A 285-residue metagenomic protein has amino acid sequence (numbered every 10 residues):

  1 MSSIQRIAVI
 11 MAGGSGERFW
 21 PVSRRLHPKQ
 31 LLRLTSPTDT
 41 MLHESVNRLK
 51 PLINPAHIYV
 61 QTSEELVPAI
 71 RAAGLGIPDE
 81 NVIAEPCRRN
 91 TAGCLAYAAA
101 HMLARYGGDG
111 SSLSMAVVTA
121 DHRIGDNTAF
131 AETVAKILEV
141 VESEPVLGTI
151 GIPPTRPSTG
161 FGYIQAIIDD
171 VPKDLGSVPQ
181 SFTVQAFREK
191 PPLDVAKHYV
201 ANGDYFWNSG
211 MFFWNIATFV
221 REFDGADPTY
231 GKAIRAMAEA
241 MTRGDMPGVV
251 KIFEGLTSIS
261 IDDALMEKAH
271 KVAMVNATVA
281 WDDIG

Functional and structural regions predicted by a protein language model:
M1-I4, M11, P51-I53, G107-S111 (+7 more regions): Solvent-exposed alpha-helices and their adjacent loops that cap or buttress functional pockets in soluble metabolic
M1-M11, E17-P28, T35-T119, R123-A131 (+1 more regions): Conserved N-terminal catalytic core of the sugar/cofactor nucleotidyltransferase
I10-A12, Q61, A116-T119, T149-P153 (+2 more regions): Short beta-strand segments
L31, V82, L147-T149, M274: Conserved beta-strand scaffold positions in the cores of enzyme catalytic domains, especially in NTP/NDP-utilizing
V46, K50-I53, G74, M102 (+7 more regions): Structural signal for hydrophobic packing residues in well-ordered secondary-structure cores of soluble enzyme domains
P68, T91-A92, R123-N127, R156-F161 (+2 more regions): Short, well-ordered, mixed-charge alpha-helical segments that flank or form enzyme active sites
R123-S158: Conserved donor-nucleotide/metal-binding helix-loop-beta segment in metal-dependent transferases, i.e., the alpha-helix
Y163-G285: Catalytic core of tubulin tyrosine ligase-like
